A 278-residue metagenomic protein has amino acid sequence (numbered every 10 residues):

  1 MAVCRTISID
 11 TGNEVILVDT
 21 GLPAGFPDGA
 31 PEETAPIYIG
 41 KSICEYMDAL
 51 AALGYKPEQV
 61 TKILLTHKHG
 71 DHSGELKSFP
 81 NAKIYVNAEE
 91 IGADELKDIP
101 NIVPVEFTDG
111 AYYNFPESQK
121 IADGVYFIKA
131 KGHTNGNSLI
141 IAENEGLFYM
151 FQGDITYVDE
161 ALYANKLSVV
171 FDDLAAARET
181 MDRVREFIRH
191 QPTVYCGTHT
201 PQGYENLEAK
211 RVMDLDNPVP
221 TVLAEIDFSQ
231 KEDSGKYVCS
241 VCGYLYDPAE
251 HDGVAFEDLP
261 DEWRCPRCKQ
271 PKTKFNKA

Functional and structural regions predicted by a protein language model:
M1-D48, L139-G153: Conserved beta-strand hairpin/beta-sheet module of binuclear metal-dependent hydrolase folds, prominently
Y38-Y55, Q59, K83-K129, D172-P192: Metallo-beta-lactamase
V60-D71: Metallo-beta-lactamase
S118-Q119, Y126-K131, N135-L207: Metallo-beta-lactamase
E232-G235, D261: Short metal-coordination and nucleic-acid-contact micro-motifs, chiefly zinc-binding Cys/His arrays
C239-C242, C265-C268: Short cysteine-rich clusters marking metal-coordination/redox-active sites
L245, A249, E262, P271-K274: Cys/His-rich metal-chelating microdomains
H251-W263: Short linker/helix segments within small regulatory modules
